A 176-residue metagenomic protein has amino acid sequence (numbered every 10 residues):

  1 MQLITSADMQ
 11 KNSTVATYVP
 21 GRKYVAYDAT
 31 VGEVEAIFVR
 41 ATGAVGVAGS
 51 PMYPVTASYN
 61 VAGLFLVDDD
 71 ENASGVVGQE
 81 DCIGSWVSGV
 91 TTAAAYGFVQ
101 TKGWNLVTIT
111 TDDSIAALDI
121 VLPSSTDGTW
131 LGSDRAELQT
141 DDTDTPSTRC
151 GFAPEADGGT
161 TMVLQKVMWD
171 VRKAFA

Functional and structural regions predicted by a protein language model:
M1-A176: Glycine-anchored, exposed beta-strand/edge motif detector
